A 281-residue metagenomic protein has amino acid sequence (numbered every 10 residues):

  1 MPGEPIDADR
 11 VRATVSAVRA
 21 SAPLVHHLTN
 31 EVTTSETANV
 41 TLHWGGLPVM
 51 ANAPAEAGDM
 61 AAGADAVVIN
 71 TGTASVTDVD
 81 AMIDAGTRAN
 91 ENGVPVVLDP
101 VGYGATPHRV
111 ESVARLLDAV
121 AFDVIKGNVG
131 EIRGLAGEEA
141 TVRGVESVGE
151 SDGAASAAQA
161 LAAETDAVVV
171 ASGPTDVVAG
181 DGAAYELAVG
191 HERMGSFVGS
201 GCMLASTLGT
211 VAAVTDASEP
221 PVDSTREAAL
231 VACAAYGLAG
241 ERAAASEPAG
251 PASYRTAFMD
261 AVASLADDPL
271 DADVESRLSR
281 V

Functional and structural regions predicted by a protein language model:
P2-L98: Conserved N-terminal subdomain of the carbohydrate kinase-like
I6, G237-V281: Charged C-terminal helix
T29-T34, E192-A205: Glycine/serine-rich anion-binding loops at beta->alpha junctions that coordinate negatively charged ligand groups
G72, V101-Y103, G130, P174: Active-site beta-loop-alpha junctions enriched in small/polar residues
V110-A184, H191-R193: Conserved phosphate/ATP/ADP-binding segment of small-molecule kinases
G134, V198-L238: Short, small-residue alpha-helix embedded
A179, A183-V189, A229-A249, S253-Y254: Glycine-rich phosphate/pyrophosphate-binding loop at beta-loop-alpha junctions
